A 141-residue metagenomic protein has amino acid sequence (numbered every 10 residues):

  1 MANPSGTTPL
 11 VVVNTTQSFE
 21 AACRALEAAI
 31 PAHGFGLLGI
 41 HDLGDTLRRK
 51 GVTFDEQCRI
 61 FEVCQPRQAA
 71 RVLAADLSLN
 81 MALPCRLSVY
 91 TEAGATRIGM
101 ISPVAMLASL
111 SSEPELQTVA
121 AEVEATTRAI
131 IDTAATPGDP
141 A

Functional and structural regions predicted by a protein language model:
A2-H33, D132, P140-A141: Terminal, regulation- and interaction-focused segments at domain boundaries
T7-P9, Q57, L83, G94: A generic structural signal for well-ordered coil/turn residues at beta-strand boundaries that shape enzyme active-site
E27, G44, R128: Short glycine-/small-residue-rich flexible loop motifs, especially phosphate/cofactor-binding loops
L38-S88: Compact, glycine-rich, soluble single-domain proteins
N80-A93, I131-P140: Short secondary-structure transition/capping segments
R86-E113: Beta-strand/loop substructures that line and gate deep hydrophobic ligand-binding cavities in soluble
S109-A141: Well-ordered alpha/beta subsegment
